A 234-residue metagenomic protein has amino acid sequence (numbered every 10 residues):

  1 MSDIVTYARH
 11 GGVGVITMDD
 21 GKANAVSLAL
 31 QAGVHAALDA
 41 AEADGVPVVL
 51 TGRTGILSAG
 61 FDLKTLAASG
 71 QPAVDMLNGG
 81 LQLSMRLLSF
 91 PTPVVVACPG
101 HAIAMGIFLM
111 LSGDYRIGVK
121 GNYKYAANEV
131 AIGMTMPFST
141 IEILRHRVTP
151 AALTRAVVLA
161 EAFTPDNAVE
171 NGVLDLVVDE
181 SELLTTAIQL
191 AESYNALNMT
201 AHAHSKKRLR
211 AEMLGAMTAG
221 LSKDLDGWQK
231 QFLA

Functional and structural regions predicted by a protein language model:
M1-R53: Conserved CoA-thioester-binding segment of acyl-CoA-metabolizing enzymes
I16, L50, L109-L111, A168 (+1 more regions): Hydrophobic/aromatic residues within transmembrane alpha-helices of multi-pass small-molecule transporters
A32-G33, D44, G52-L83, A131: Glycine- (often His-adjacent) and acidic-residue-rich active-site loop that binds/positions the CoA thioester
M85-I132: Glycine-rich beta-to-alpha active-site loop
A104, A160-N167: Acidic, divalent-metal-coordinating active-site segment for phosphoryl/phosphodiester hydrolysis, typified by short
L109, Y115, R155, L159-E161 (+2 more regions): Well-ordered beta-strand positions
G118-G121, V169-G220: C-terminal long alpha-helix characteristic of the crotonase
T140-A151: Hydrophobic, secondary-structure "cap" segments at the distal end of domains
